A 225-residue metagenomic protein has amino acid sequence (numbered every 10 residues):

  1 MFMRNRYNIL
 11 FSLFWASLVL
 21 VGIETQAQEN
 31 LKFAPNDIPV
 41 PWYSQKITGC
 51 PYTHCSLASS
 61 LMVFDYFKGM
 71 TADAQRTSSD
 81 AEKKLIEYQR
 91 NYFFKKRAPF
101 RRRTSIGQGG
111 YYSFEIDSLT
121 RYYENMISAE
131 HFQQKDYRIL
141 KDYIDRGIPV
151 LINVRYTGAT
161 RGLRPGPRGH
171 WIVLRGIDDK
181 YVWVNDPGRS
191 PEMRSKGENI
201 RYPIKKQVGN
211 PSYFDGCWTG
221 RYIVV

Functional and structural regions predicted by a protein language model:
F2-S12: Bacterial N-terminal signal peptides that target proteins for export
L10, M70-T71, M126: Short coil/loop linkers at secondary-structure junctions
S12-V21: Bacterial N-terminal signal peptides
I23-G109, Y156, L163-P165, E192-R201: Active-site-adjacent structural segments surrounding the nucleophilic cysteine of cysteine proteases and isopeptidases
Y52, S56-F64, S113-T120, Y137 (+2 more regions): Extracytoplasmic/secreted envelope proteins and their assembly/folding machinery, especially bacterial periplasmic
G107-Q133: Mid-length scaffold segments of soluble, non-membrane domains
Q133-D186: Active-site-adjacent substructure of cysteine-protease-like catalytic cores
G166, R175-V225: Noncatalytic regulatory segments and standalone regulatory/sensor domains
